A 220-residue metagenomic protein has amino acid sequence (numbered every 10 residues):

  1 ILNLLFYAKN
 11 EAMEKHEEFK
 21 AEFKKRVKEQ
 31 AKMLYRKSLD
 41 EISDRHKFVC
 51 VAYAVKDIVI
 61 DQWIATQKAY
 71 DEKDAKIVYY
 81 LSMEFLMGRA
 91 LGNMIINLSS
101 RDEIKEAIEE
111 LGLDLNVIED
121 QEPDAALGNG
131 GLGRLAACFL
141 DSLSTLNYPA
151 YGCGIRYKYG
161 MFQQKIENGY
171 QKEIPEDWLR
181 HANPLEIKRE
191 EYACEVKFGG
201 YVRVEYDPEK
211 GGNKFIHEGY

Functional and structural regions predicted by a protein language model:
I1-A12: Short, positively charged and aromatic/hydrophobic N-terminal segments
N10-Y220: A conserved ligand/cofactor-binding region detector
